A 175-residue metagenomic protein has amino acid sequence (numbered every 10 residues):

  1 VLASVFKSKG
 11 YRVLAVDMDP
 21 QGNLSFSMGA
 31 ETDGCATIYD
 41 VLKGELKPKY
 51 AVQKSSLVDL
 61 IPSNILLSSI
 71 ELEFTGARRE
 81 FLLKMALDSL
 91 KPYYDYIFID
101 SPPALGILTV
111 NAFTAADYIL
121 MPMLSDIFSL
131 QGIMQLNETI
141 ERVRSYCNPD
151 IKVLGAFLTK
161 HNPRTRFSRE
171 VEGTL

Functional and structural regions predicted by a protein language model:
V1-L175: P-loop NTP-binding core
